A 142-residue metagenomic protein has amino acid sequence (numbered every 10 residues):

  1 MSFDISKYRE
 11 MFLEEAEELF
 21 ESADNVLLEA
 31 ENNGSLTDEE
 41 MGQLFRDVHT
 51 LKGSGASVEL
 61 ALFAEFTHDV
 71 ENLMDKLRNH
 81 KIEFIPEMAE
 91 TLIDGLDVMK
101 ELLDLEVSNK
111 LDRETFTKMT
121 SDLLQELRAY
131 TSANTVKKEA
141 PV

Functional and structural regions predicted by a protein language model:
M1-V142: Non-catalytic helical tethers at domain boundaries
